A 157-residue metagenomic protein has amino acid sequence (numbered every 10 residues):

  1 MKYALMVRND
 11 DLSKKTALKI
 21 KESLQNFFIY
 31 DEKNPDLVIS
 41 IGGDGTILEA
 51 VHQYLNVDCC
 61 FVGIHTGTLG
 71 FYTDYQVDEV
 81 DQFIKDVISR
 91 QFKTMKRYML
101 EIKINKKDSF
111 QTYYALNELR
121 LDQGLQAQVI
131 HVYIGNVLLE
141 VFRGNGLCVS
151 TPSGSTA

Functional and structural regions predicted by a protein language model:
M1-L37, I41, E49-N56, V77-T94 (+1 more regions): ATP/NTP phosphate-donor binding region
D10-D11, T68-G70: Short histidine/acidic/glycine/proline-rich micro-motifs that form metal- and phosphate-coordinating active-site loops
G45-A50, T156-A157: Short glycine/serine/threonine-rich phosphate/pyrophosphate-binding segments that cradle anionic phosphate groups
D58-C60: Proline-centered loop/turn at the N-terminus of a beta-strand
V62-I64: Generic beta-sheet signal
L69-N145: Catalytic core of DAGKc-family lipid kinases
N145-A157: Pseudouridine synthase
